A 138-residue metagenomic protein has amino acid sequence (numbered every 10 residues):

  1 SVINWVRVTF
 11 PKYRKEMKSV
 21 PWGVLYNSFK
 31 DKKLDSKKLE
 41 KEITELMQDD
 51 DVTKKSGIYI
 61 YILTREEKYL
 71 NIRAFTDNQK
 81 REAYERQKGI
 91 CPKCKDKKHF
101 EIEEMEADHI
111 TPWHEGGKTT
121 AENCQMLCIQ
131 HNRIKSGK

Functional and structural regions predicted by a protein language model:
S1-E66: Solvent-exposed functional surfaces
F10, R14-M17, W22, I90 (+1 more regions): Charged substrate- and nucleic-acid-binding regions of tRNA-handling and nucleotidyl-transfer enzymes, centered on
K32, Y69, D77, D96 (+1 more regions): Residue-level detector of functional hotspots within protein domains
K41, R65, R73, H109-I110: Generic, low-specificity signal for short hydrophobic/alpha-helical stretches with a mild N-terminal bias, encompassing
T53-K93: Short, charged surface segments at domain edges that flank catalytic/cofactor-binding sites
A83, K95-L127, G137-K138: Histidine-centered nuclease catalytic patch
